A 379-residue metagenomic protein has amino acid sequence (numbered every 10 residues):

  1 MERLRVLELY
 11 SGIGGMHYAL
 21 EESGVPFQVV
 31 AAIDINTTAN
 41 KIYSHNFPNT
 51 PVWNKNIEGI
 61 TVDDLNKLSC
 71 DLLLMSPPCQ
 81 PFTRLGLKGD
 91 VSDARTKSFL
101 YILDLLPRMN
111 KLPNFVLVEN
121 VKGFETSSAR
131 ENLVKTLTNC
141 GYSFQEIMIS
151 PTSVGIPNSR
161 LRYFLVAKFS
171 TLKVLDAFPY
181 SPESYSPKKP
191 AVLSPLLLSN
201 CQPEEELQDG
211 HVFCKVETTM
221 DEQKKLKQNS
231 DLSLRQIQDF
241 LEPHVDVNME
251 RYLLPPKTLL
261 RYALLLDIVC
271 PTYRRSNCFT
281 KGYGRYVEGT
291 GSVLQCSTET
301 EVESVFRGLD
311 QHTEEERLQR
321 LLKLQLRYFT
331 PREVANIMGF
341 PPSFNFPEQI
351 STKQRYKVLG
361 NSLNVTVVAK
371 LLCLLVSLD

Functional and structural regions predicted by a protein language model:
M1-L4: Short helix-loop-beta connector
V6-G15, I57, S69-G86, V116-V121 (+3 more regions): Conserved proline-anchored active-site loop of SAM-dependent methyltransferases that bridges a beta-strand
I13-V25: Conserved SAM-binding loop of SAM-dependent methyltransferases across substrates and taxa, primarily the Class I
Q28-A31: Short beta-strand element of Class I
N36: Conserved SAM/SAH-binding beta-strand->alpha-helix loop
N40-K67: S-adenosyl-L-methionine
V62-C70, F82-R285, C296-E301: Class I S-adenosyl-L-methionine
I237-D379: C-terminal target-recognition/interaction regions appended to catalytic cores
